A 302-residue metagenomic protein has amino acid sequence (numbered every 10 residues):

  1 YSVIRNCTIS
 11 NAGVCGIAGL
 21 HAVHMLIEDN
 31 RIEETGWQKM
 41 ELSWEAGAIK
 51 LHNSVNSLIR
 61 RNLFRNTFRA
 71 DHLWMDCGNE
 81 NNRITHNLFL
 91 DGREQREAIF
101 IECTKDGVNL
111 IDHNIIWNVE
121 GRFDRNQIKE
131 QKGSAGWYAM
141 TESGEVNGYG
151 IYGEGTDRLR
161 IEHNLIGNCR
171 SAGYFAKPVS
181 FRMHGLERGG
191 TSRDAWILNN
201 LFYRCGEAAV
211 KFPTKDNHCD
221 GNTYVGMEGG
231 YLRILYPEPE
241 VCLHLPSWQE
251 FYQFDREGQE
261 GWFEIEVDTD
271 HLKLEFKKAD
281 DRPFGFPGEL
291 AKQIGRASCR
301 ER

Functional and structural regions predicted by a protein language model:
Y1, S10-D280, P287-Q293: Glycine- and acidic/polar-rich repeat regions and solenoidal domains
Q293-E301: Residue-level detector of conserved catalytic or cofactor/ligand-binding positions in enzyme active sites
